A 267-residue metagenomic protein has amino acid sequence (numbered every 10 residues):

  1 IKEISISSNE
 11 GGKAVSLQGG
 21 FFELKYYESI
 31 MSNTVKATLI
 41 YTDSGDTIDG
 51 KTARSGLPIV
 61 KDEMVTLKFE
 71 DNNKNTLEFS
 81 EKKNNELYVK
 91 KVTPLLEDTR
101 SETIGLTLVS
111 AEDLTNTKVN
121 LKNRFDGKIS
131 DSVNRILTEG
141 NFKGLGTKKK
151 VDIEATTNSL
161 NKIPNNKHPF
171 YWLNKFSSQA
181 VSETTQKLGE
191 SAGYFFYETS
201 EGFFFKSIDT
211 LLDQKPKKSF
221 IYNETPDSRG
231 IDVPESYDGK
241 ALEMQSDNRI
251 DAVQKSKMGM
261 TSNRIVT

Functional and structural regions predicted by a protein language model:
I1-K118: Assembly/oligomerization scaffold segments
F21, R54-K61, L121-G127, S219-D227: Short intrinsically disordered coil segments
Y26-P58, S228-T267: An acidic/polar, Gly/Ser/Thr-rich interaction patch typically located in mid-to-C-terminal regions of proteins
L57-I59, T138, F142, S178 (+1 more regions): Short, intrinsically disordered, mixed-charge
V65-T66, D71, S130-E139, P226-G239 (+1 more regions): Short, cationic low-complexity segments
L95, S101-I104, V109-L114, D126-K150: Glycine-rich, acidic and aromatic/proline-enriched surface loops and short helix-turn segments that act as binding
T103-L106, S110-E112, D152-D247, A252: Short beta-strand-centered interaction patches in the first periplasmic/extracellular domains of large envelope
T117-G127, N158-P164: Second-shell loop/turn segments in exported
